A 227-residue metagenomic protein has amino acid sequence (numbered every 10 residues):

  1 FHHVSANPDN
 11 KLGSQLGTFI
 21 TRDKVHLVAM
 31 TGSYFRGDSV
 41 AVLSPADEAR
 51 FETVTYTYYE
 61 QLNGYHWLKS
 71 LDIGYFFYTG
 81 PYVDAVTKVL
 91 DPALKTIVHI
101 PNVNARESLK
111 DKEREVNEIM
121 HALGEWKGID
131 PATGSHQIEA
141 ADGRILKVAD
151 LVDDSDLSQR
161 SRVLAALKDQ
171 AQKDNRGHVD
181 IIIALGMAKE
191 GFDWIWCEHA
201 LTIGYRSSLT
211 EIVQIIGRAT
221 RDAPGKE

Functional and structural regions predicted by a protein language model:
F1-S5, A188-K189: Catalytic acidic motif of RecA-like/P-loop NTPases
H3-L68: Post-DEXD/H (motif II) to motif III coupling segment of the RecA-like Helicase ATP-binding lobe
S5-A6, R36-A41, R106-K110, S158 (+2 more regions): Switch/connector loops and helix/strand junctions flanking conserved nucleotide-binding motifs in nucleotide-processing
N10-S14, A41-R50, R114-V116, C197-L201 (+1 more regions): Short secondary-structure boundary/capping segments
R22-H26, L68, L94, I195-H199 (+1 more regions): Short glycine-/polar-rich loops that comprise or flank the Walker A/P-loop and associated switch/sensor motifs
Y75-E190, R206-S207, G225: Conserved C-terminal RecA-like helicase domain
Q214, R218-E227: Conserved segment of the helicase C-terminal RecA-like domain
